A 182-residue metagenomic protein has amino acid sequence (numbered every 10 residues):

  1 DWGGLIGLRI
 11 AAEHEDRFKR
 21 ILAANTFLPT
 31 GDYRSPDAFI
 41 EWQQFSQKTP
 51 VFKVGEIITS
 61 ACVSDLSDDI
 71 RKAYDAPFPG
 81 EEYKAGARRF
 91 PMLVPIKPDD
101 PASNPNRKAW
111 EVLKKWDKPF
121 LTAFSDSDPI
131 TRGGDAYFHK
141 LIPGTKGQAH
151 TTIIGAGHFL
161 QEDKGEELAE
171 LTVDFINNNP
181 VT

Functional and structural regions predicted by a protein language model:
W2-T152, Q161, V173, N179-P180: Flexible "cap/lid" subdomain of the alpha/beta-hydrolase fold that forms the substrate-access gate
A156-A169: Catalytic histidine-centered segment of alpha/beta-hydrolase-like enzymes
